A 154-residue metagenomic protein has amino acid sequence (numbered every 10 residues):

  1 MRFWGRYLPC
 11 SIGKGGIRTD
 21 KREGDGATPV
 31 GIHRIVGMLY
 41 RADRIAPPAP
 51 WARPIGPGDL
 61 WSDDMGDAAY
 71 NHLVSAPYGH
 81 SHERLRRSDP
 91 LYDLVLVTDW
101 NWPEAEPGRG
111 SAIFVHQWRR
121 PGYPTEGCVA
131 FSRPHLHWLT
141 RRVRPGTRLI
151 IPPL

Functional and structural regions predicted by a protein language model:
M1-T125, L136-L154: Cell wall/extracellular polymer interaction/catalysis modules
C128: Short cysteine clusters
S132: Conserved "landmark" site that anchors the functional core of diverse proteins
